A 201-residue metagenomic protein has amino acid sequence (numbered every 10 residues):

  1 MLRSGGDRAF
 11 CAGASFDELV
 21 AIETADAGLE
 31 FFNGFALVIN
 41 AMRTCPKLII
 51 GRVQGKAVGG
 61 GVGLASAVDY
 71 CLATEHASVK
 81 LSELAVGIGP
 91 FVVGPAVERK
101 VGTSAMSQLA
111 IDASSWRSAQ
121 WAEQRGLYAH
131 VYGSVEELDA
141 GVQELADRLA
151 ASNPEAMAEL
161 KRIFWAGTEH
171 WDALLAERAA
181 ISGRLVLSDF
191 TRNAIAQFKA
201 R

Functional and structural regions predicted by a protein language model:
M1-E23, A41-R52, T74-S78: A structural preference for short, pocket-lining loop segments at secondary-structure junctions
L2, S15, L48, A65 (+3 more regions): Terminal peptide-recognition signature
D7, A113-Q120, V135-E136, A140 (+1 more regions): C-terminal alpha-helix plus adjacent terminal tail
D7-C11, A57-G59, K80, F164: Short, active-site-adjacent cap segments at secondary-structure transitions
A12, A21, I111, Q124 (+1 more regions): Phosphate-coordinating loops and pocket residues in cytosolic domains that bind phosphorylated ligands
A21-N33: A short acidic, glycine-rich active-site loop that binds or catalyzes chemistry on phosphate/adenosine moieties
A41-N153: Crotonase-fold acyl-CoA enzyme core
